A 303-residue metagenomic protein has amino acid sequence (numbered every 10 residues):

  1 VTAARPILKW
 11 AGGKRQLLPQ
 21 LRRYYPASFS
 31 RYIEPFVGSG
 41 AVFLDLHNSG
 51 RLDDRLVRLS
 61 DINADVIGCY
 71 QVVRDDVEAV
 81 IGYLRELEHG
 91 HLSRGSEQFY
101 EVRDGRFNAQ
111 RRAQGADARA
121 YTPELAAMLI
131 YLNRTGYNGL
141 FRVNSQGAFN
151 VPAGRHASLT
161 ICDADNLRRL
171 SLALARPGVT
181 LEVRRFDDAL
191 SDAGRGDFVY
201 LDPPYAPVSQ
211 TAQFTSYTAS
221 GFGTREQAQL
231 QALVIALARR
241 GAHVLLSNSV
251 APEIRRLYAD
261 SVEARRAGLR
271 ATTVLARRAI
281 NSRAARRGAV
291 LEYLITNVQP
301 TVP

Functional and structural regions predicted by a protein language model:
V1-V37, A41-L44, S49, A284: S-adenosyl-L-methionine
T2-Q20, D76-Y200, P204-F214, Q229 (+2 more regions): SAM-dependent nucleic-acid methyltransferase catalytic core
S28-H91: Conserved S-adenosyl-L-methionine
P35-F36, S60, E182-R184, L201 (+1 more regions): Short His-Asn-centered micro-motif
V37, A64, D188, Y205 (+1 more regions): Short, glycine/acidic-enriched loop or turn micro-motifs at the edges of active sites
G38, Y70, I130, V244 (+1 more regions): A residue-level signal for conserved active-site and pocket-lining positions in enzyme catalytic cores
S216-P303: Long, positively charged, glycine-interspersed low-complexity recognition regions
